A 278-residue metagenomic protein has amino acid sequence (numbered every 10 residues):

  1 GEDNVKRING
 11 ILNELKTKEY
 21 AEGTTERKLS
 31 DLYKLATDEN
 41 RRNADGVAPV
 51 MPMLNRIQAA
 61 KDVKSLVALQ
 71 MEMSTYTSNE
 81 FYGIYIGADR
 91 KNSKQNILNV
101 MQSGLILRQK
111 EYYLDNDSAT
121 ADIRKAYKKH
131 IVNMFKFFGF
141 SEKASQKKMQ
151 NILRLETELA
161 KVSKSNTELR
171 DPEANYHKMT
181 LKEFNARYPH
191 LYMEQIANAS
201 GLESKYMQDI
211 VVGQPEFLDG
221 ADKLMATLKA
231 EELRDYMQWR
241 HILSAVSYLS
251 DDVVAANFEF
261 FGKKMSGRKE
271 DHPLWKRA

Functional and structural regions predicted by a protein language model:
G1-N13, R170: N-terminal mature-domain "stem" immediately C-terminal to a signal peptide or N-terminal signal-anchor/transmembrane
K16-A278: Noncatalytic, helix-rich "gating/capping" subdomain that lines the substrate-entry/channel surface of large enzyme
